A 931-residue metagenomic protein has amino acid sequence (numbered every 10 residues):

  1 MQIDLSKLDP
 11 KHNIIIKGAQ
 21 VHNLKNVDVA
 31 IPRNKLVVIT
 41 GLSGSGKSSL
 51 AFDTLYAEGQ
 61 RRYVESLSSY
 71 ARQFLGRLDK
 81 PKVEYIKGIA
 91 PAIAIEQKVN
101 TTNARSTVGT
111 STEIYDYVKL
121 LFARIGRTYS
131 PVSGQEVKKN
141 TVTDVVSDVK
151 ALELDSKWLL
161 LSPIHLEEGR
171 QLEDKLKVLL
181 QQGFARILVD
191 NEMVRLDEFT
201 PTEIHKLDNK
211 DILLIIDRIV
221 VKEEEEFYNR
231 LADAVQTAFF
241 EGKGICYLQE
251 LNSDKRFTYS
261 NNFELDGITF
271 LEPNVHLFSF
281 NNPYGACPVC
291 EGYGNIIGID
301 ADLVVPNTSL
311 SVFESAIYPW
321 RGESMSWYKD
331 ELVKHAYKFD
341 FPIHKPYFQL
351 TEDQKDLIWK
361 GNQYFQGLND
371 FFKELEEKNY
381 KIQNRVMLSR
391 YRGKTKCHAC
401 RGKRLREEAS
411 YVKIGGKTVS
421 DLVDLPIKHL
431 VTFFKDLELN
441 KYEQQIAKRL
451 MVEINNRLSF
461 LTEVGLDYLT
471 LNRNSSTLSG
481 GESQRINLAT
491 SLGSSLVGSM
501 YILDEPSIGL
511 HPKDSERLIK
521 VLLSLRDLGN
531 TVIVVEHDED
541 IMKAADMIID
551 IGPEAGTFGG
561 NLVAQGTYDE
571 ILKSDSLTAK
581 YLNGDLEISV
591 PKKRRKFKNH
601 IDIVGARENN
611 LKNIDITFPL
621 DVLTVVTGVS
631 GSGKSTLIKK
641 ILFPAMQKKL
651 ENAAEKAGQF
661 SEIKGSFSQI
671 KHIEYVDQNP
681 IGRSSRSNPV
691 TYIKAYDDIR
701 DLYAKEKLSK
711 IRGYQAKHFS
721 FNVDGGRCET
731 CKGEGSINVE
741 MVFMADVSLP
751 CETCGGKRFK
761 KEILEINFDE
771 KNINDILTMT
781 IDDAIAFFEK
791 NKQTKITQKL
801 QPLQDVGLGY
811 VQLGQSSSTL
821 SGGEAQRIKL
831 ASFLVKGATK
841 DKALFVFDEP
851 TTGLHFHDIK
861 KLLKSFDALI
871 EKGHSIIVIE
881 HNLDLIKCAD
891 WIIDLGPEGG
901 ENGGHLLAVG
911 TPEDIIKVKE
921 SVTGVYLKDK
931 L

Functional and structural regions predicted by a protein language model:
M1-L931: Conserved phosphate-binding elements of NTP-dependent enzyme cores
